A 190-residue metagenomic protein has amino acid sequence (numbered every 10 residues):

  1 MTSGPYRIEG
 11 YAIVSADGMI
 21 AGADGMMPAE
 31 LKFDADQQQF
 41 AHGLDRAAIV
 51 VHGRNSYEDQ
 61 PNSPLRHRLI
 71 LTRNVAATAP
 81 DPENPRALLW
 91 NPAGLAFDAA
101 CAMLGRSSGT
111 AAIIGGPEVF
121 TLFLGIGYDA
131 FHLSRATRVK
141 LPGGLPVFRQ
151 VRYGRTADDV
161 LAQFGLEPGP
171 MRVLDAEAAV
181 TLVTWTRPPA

Functional and structural regions predicted by a protein language model:
T2-A190: Enzymes that bind and transform nitrogen-containing heteroaromatic metabolites
